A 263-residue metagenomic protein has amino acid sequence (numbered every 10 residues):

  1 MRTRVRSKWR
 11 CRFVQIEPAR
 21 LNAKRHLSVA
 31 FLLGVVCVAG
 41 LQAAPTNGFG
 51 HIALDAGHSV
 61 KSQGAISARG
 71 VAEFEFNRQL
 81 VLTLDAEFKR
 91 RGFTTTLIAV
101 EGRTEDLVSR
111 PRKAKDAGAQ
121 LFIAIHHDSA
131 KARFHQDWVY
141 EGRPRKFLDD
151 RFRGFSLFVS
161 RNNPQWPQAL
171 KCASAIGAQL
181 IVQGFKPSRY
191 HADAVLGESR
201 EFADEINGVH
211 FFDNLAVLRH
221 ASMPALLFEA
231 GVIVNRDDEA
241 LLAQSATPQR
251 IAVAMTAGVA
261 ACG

Functional and structural regions predicted by a protein language model:
S28-A39: Bacterial N-terminal signal peptides
L41-P45: Boundary of Sec targeting at the N-terminus
T46-H51, E75-G263: Active-site-proximal helix/loop segments of hydrolytic enzymes
G50-G70: Short glycine-rich His-centered loop
